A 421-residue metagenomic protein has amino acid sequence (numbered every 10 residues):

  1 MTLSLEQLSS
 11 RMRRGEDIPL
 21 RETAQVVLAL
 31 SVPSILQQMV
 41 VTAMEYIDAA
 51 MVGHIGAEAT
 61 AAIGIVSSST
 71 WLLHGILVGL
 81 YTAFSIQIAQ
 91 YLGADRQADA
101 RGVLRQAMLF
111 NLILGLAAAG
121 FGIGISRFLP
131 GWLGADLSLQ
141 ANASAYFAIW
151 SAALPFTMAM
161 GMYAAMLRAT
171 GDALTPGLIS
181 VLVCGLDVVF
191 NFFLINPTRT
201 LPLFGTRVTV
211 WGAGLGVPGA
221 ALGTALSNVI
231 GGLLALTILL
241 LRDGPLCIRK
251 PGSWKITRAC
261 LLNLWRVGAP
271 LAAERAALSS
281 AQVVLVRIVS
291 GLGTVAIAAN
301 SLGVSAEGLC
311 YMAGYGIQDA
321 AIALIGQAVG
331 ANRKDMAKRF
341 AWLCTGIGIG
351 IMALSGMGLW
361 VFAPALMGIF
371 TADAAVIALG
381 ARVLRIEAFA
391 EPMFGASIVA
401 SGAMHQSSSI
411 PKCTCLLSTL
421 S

Functional and structural regions predicted by a protein language model:
M1-S34, I88-P155, L186, P202-A269 (+1 more regions): Short alpha-helical transmembrane segments in multi-pass integral membrane proteins
I18-A50, H54-I55, S68-Q87, L112-A119 (+5 more regions): N-terminal transmembrane alpha-helices
A29-D48, I149, M160, S227-G231 (+4 more regions): Transmembrane helical elements of multi-pass membrane transporters/channels
Q38-M39, G75, G115, A119 (+11 more regions): Residue-level hotspots within the lipid-embedded alpha helices of multi-pass solute transporters
M39-A61, P130-L137, F193-P197, R207-L215 (+4 more regions): Helix-terminus/linker motif at the lipid-water interface of multi-pass membrane proteins
Y46, T82-A83, T157, V188 (+5 more regions): Residues that mark transmembrane-helix kinks and helix-interface sites in multi-pass secondary transporters
T60-G120, T157-P176, A299-A363, G395-L416: Small-residue-rich hydrophobic transmembrane alpha-helices
G122, A165, N191, I195 (+6 more regions): Structural signal for membrane-spanning alpha-helices in multi-pass inner-membrane proteins, emphasizing helix cores
